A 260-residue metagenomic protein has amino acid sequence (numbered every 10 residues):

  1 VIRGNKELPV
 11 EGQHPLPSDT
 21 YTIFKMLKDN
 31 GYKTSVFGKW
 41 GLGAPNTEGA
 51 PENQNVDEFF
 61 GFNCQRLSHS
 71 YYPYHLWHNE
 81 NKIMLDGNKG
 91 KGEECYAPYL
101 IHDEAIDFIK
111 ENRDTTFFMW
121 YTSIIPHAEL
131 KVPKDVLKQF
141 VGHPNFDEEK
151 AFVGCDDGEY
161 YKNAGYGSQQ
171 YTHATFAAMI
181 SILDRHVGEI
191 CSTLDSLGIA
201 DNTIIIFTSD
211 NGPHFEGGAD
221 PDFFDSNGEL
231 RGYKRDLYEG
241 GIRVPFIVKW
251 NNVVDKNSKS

Functional and structural regions predicted by a protein language model:
V1-G4, L42, N46, N63-S260: Active-site-proximal cap/lid insertion segments
V1-S35, P45-N46, S68-H69, N79-K82: Active-site segment of extracytoplasmic enzymes that catalyze sulfate/phosphate-ester chemistry
T34-V36, E58-G61, F118: Conserved beta-strand scaffold positions in the cores of enzyme catalytic domains, especially in NTP/NDP-utilizing
E52-N55: Short, structured coil segments at secondary-structure junctions
